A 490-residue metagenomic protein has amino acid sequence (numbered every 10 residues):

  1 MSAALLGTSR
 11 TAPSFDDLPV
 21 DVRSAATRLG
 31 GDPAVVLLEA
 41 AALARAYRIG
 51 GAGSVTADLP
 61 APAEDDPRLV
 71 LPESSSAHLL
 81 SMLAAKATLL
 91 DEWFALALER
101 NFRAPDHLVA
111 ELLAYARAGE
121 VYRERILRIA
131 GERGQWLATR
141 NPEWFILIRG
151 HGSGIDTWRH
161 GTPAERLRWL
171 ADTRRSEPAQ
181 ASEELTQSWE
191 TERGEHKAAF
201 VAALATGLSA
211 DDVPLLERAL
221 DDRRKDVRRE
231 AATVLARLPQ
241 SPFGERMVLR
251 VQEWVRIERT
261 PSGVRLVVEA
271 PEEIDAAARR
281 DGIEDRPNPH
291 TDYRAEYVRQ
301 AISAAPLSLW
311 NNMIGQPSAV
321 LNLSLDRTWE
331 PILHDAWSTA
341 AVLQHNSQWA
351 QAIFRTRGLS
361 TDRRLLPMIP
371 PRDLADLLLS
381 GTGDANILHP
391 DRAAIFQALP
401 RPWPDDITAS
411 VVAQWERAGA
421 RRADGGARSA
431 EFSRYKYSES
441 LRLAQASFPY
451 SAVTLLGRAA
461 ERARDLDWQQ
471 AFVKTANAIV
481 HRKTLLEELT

Functional and structural regions predicted by a protein language model:
M1-R159, R280-T490: Long, acidic/serine-threonine-rich intrinsically disordered regions with weak helical/coil propensity that act as
D156-W158, D172, E184-E192, A203 (+4 more regions): Alpha-solenoid HEAT/Armadillo-like helical repeat scaffolds in large eukaryotic proteins
G161-T162, E177, W189-H196, L208-S209 (+1 more regions): Short inter-helical turns and helix N-cap capping residues of alpha-solenoid HEAT/ARM repeat scaffolds
L167-A171, L220-D222, V234-R237, Q252-E253 (+2 more regions): Extended alpha-solenoid helical-repeat scaffolds
W169, K197-V201, A231-L235: Conserved hydrophobic register position within alpha-solenoid helical repeats
R224-L309: Long alpha-helical HEAT/HEAT-like repeat alpha-solenoid scaffolds in very large eukaryotic proteins, especially those
